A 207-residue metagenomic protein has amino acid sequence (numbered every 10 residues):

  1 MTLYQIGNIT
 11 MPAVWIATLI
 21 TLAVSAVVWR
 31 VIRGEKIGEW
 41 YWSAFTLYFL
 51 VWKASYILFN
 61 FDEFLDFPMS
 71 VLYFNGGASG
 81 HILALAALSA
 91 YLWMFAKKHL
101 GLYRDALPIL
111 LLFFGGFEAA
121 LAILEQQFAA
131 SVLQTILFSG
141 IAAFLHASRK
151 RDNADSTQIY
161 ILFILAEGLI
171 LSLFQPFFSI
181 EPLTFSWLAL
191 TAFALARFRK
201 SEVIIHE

Functional and structural regions predicted by a protein language model:
T2-E207: Hydrophobic, membrane-interfacing alpha helices
